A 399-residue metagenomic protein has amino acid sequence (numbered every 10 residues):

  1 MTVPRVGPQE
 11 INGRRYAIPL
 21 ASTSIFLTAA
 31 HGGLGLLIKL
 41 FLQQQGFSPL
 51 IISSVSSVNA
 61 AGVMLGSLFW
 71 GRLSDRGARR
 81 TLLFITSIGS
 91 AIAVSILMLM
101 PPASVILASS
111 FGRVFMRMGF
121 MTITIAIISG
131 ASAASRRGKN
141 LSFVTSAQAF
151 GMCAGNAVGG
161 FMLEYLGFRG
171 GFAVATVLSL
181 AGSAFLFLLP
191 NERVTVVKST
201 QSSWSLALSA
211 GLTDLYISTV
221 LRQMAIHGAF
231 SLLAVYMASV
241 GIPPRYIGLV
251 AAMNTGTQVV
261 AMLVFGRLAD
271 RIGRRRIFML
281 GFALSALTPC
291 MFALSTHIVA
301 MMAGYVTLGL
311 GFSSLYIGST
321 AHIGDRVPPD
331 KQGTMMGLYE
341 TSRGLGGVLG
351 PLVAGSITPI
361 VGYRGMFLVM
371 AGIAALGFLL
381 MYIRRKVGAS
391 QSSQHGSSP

Functional and structural regions predicted by a protein language model:
T2-R14, N191-T219, P399: Juxtamembrane intracellular "pre-TM" segments in multi-pass secondary transporters
I11-A60, T213-D214, S218, Q223-V240: Helix-loop boundary and gating motifs at the non-cytosolic
L42-Q43, L73-S74, F161-L166, M237 (+2 more regions): Interfacial helix-cap and linker-helix signal at transmembrane-aqueous boundaries of multi-pass secondary transporters
A60-L68, M152-C153, T255-L263, G347-V348: Residue-level signature of mid-helix packing/kink "hotspots" within the transmembrane helices of 12-pass Major
G66-A78, M262-G273: Helix-to-loop junctions at the C-terminal end of transmembrane segments in multipass secondary transporters
T81-S95, T176, R276-C290: Structural signature of the two symmetry-related core transmembrane helices
F111-Q148, H322: Cytoplasmic helix-loop-helix junction between adjacent transmembrane helices in 12-TM secondary transporters
V177-T195, G377-R385: C-terminal membrane-cytosol helix-exit motif in multi-pass small-molecule transporters
